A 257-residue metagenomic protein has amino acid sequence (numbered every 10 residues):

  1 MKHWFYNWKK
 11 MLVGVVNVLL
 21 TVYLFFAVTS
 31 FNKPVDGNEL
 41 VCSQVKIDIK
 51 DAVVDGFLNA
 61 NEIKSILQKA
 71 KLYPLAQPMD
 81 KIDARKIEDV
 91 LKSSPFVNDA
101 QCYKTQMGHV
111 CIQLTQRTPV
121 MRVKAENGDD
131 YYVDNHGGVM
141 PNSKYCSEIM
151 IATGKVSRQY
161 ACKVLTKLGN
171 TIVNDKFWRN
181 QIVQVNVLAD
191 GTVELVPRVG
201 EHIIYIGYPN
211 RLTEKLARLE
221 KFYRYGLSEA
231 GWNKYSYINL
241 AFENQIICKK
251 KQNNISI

Functional and structural regions predicted by a protein language model:
M1-N61, P74, A189-I257: N-terminal positively charged amphipathic segments used for targeting/anchoring
S43-V45, N98, M150, V183 (+1 more regions): A short, local hydrophobic-aromatic micro-motif
D51-S93, P141-N170, G207, A217 (+1 more regions): Periplasmic/extracytosolic POTRA-like scaffold domains at the N-termini of outer-membrane and outer-envelope
K92-G108: Short, well-structured beta-strand/strand-turn elements
V110-Q113, V193: Short glycine/threonine-rich beta-strand-turn micro-motifs
Q113-A189, I204: Extracytoplasmic segments of membrane-associated envelope/inner-membrane machinery
